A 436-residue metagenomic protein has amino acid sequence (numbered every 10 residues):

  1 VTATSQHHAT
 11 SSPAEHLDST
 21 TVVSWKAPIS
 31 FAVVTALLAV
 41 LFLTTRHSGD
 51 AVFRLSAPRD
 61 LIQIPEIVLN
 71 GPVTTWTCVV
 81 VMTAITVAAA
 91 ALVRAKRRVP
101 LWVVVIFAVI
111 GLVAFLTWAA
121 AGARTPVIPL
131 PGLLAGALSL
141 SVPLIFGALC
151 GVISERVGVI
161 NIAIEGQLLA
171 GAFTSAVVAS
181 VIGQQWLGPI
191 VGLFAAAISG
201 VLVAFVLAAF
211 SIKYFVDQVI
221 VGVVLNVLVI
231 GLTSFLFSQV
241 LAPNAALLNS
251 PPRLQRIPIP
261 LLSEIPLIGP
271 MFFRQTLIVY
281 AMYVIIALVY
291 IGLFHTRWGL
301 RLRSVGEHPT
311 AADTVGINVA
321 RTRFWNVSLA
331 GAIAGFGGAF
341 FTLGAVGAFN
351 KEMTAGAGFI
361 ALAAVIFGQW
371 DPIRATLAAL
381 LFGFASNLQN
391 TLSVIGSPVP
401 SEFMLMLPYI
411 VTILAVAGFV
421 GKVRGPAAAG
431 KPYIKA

Functional and structural regions predicted by a protein language model:
V1-R59, W76-T117, L288-V289, E307 (+2 more regions): Cytosolic-side transmembrane-helix boundaries in multi-pass membrane proteins
F42-I62, V99-W102, R124-A137, A242-P251: Interfacial/capping segments of alpha-helical transmembrane domains
R46-D50, P126-P129, L134, L293 (+3 more regions): Inter-helical junctions in multi-pass inner-membrane proteins, predominant in energy-converting antiporter-like
P58-I67, I230-F294, F349, S397-M404 (+1 more regions): Transmembrane helix-bundle core of multi-pass membrane transporters and related energy-transducing complexes
I85-T86, G132-I182, L193, L202-V219 (+2 more regions): Single transmembrane alpha-helix segments in multi-pass membrane proteins
I153-T174, I190, I212-L225, R301 (+5 more regions): Short, non-helical or kinked segments that cap or interrupt transmembrane helices
K213-S238, L248, E352-I366, A378-G418: Pore- or pathway-lining transmembrane helices of multi-pass membrane proteins that form conduits for solutes/ions
F272-F349, P372-I373, L377: Helix-loop-helix "hairpin" substructures at the membrane interface of multi-pass membrane proteins
